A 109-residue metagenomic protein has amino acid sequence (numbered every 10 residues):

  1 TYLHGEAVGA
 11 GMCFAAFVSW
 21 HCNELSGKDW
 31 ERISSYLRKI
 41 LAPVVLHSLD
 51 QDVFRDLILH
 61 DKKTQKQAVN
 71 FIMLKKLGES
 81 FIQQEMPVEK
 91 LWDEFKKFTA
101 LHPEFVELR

Functional and structural regions predicted by a protein language model:
T1-R32: Internal helical hairpin/lid segments
E24-R109: C-terminal charged capping/lid subdomain of soluble metabolic enzymes
